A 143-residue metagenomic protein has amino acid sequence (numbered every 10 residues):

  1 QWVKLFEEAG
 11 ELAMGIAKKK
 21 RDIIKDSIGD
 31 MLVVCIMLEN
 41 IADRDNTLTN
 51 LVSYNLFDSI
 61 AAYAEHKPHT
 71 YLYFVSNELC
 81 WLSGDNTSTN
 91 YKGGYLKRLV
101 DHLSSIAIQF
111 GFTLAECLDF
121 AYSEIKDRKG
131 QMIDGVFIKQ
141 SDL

Functional and structural regions predicted by a protein language model:
Q1-L143: Flexible "arm" and connector segments at domain edges
